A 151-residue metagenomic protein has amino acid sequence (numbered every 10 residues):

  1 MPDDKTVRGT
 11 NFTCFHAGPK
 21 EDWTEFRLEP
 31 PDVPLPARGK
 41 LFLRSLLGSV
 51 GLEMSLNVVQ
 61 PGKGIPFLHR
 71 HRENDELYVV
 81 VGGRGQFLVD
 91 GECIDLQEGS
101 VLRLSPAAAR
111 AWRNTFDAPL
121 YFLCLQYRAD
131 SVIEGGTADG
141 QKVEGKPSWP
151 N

Functional and structural regions predicted by a protein language model:
M1-L52, I133-N151: A short, N-terminal "cap"/entry segment at the start of jelly-roll beta-barrel domains of the cupin/DSBH fold
P36-F42, S55-H71: Conserved short histidine dyad/triad with adjacent acidic residue
G48-L52, Q60-G64, R84, R128-S131: Short, charged/polar surface micro-motifs in flexible loops or helix N-caps
L52, N57, E92-I94: Well-ordered beta-strand scaffold positions
S55-N57, Y78, L123: Conserved hydrophobic/aromatic positions in well-ordered beta-strands
E73-D75, V79-G85, D90: Glycine- and acidic-residue-biased ligand/ion/polar-headgroup-sensing regions
Q86, P106-V132: Ligand-binding loop in jelly-roll beta-barrel domains
G91-A107: Short acidic-glycine-tyrosine-enriched beta hairpin
